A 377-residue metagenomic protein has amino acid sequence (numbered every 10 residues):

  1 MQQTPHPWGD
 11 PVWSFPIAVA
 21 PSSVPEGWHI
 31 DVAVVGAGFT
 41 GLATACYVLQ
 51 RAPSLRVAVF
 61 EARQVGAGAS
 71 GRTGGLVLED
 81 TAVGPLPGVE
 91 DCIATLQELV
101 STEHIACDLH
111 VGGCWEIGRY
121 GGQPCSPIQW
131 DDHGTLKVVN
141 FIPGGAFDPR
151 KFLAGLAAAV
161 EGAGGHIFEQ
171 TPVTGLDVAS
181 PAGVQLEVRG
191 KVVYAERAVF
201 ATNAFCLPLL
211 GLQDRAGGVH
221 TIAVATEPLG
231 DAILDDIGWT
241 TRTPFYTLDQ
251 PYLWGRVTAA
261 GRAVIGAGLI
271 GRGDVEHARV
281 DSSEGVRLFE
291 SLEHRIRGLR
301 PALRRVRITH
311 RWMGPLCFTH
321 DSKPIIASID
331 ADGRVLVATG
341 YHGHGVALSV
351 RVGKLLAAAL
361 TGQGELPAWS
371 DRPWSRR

Functional and structural regions predicted by a protein language model:
M1-V32, Q50-R56: Extreme N-terminal leader/targeting segments of oxidoreductases
Q2-W13, A94-A158, G162-A163: Flavin (FAD/FMN) cofactor-binding and adjacent substrate-gating region of FAD-dependent oxidoreductase domains
G36-L42, A62: Glycine-rich Rossmann-fold phosphate-binding loop(s) that bind the pyrophosphate of adenine dinucleotide cofactors
L49-R72: Glycine-rich FAD pyrophosphate-binding loop
A67-G88: Glycine-rich active-site loop/strand segments that organize a redox cofactor
V138-E196: Helical element adjacent to the flavin cofactor pocket in flavoenzyme catalytic cores
P143, G271-S283, F289-R377: C-terminal catalytic lobe of FAD-dependent flavoproteins
L176-T258: Flavin-dependent oxidoreductases
